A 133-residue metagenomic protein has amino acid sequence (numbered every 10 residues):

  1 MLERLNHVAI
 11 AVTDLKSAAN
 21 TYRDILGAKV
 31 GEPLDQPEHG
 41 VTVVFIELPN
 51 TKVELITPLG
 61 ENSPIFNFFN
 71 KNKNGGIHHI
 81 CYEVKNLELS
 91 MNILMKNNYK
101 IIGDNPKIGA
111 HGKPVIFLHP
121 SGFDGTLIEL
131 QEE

Functional and structural regions predicted by a protein language model:
M1-E3, E133: Short, Lys/Arg-enriched, disordered terminal segments
R4-N6, A18, R23, A28-E38 (+5 more regions): A cross-kingdom feature marking solvent-exposed beta-strand/loop segments within repeated, beta-rich binding/scaffold
L5-T13, V44-E47, N67-L89, I93 (+1 more regions): Vicinal oxygen chelate
N20-T21, T57, E129: A short secondary-structure junction signal
L34, V44-E47, V53-E54, M91-E133: Vicinal oxygen chelate
G40-T42: Active-site segment of metal-dependent pyrophosphate-handling enzymes, primarily the Nudix hydrolase catalytic core
P49-V53, G60-N62, L87: Short, charged/polar surface micro-motifs in flexible loops or helix N-caps
P58-E61, E133: A short, sequence-level motif marking secondary-structure junctions
